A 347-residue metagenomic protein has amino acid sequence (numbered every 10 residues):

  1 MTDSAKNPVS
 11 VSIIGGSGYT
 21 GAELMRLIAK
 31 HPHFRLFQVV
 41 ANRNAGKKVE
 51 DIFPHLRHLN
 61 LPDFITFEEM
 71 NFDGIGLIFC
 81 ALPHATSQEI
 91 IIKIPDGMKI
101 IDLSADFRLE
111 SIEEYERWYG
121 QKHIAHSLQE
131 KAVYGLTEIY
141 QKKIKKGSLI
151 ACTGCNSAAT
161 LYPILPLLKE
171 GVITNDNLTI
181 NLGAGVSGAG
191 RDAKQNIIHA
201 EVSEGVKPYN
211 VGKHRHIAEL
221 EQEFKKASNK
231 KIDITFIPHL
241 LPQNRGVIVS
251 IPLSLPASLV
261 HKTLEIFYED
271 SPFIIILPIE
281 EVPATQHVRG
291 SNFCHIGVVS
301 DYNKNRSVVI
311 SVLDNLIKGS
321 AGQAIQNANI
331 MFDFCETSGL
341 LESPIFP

Functional and structural regions predicted by a protein language model:
T2-E204, Y209-V211, N229, V299-Y302 (+2 more regions): N-terminal Rossmann-like NAD(P) cofactor-binding subdomain of oxidoreductases, focused on the glycine-rich
P8, V133, N177, D233 (+3 more regions): A residue-level signal for beta-strand positions that form part of recognition/binding surfaces within mature
G18, H84, E130, S157-L161 (+6 more regions): Electropositive phosphate-/nucleotide-binding environments in soluble metabolic enzymes
M25, L161-L165, I217-E221, E265 (+2 more regions): Predominant activation on well-ordered alpha-helical scaffold segments within soluble catalytic domains
V40, I65, T137, N181 (+5 more regions): Residues in well-ordered beta-strands of folded domains
I197-F293: Contiguous C-terminal substrate-recognition/catalytic subdomains in enzyme active sites
V249-P347: C-terminal active-site/capping subdomain that shapes the small-molecule cofactor and substrate pocket of enzyme
